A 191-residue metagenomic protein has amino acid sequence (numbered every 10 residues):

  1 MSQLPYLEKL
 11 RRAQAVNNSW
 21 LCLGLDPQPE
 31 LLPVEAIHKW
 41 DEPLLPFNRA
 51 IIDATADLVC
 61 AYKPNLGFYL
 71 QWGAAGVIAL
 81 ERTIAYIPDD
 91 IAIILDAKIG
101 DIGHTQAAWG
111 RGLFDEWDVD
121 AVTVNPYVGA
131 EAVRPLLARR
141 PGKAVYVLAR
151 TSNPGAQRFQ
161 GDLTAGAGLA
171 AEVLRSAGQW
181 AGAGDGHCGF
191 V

Functional and structural regions predicted by a protein language model:
M1-P64, Y69-R82, Y86-I93: Conserved N-terminal beta1-alpha1 strand-loop-helix module at the mouth
L25, L95-A97, V124: Active-site flanking residues adjacent to catalytic metal/cofactor-binding acidic residues
Q28-P29, D101-V191: Conserved anion-binding
G67, Q71-G73, A97-A107: Conserved PLP phosphate-binding loop immediately N-terminal to the Schiff-base lysine helix in PLP-dependent enzymes
I91, D96, G142-K143: Short acidic, glycine/proline-enriched helix-loop-strand junctions
